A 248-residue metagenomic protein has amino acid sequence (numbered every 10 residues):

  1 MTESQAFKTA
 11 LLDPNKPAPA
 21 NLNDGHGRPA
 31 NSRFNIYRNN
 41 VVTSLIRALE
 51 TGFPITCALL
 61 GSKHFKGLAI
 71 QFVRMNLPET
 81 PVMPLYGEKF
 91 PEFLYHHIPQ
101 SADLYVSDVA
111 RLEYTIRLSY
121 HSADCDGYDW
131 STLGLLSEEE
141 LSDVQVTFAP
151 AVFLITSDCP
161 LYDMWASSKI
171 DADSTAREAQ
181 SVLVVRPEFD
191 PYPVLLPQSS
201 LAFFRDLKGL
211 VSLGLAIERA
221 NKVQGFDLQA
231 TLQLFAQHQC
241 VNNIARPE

Functional and structural regions predicted by a protein language model:
M1-S137, F189, V194-E248: Long, charge-rich, low-complexity alpha-helical segments
S107, Y114-A166, D173: Short, functional C-terminal segments
Q145-G209: Low-complexity, glycine/alanine/valine/leucine- and proline-rich hydrophobic stretches
